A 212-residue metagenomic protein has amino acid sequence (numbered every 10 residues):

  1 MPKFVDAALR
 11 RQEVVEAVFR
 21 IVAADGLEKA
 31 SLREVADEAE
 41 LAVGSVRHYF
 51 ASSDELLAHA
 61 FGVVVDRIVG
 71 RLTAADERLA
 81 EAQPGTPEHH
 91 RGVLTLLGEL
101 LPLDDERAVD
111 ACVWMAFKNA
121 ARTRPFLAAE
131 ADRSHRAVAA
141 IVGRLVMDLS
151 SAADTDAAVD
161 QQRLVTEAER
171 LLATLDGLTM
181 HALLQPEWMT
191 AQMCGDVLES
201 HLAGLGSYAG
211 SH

Functional and structural regions predicted by a protein language model:
M1-L9, R20, A80, A153-A157 (+1 more regions): N-terminal intrinsically disordered/low-complexity leader segments
E13, A17-H59: Helix-turn-helix
H59, T73-D110, V159, E167-L171: Hydrophobic alpha-helical connector segments
G62-I68: Short, basic, alpha-helical segments at the C-terminal edge of helix-turn-helix-like DNA-binding modules
V69-G70, E106-M115, P125-A152, T166 (+1 more regions): Amphipathic alpha-helical packing segments from all-alpha helical-bundle domains
G98-D105, C112-T123, H201: Helix-loop "lid/cap" segments that line or gate small-molecule binding pockets
L127-D132, L149-H212: Hydrophobic/aromatic-rich alpha-helical bundle segments in the mid-to-C-terminal region
